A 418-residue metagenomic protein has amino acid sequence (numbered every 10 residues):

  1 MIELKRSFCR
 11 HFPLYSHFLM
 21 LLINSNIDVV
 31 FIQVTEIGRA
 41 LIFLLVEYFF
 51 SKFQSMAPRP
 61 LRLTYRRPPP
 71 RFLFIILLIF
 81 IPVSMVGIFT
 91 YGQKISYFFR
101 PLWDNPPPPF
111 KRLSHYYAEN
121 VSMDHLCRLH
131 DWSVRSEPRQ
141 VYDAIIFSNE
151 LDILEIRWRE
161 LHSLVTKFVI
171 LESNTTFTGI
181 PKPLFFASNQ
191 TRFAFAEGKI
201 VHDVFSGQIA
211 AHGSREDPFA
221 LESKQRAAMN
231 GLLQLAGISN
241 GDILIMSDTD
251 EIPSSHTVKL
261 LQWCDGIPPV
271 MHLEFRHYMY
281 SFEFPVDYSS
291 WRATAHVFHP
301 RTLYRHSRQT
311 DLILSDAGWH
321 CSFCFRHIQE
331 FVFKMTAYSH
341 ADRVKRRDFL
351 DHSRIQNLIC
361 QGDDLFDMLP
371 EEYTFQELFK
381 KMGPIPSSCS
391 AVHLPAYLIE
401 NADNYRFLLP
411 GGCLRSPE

Functional and structural regions predicted by a protein language model:
E3-L4, F8, D28-V141, K380-E418: Juxtamembrane luminal stem/stalk of type II transmembrane Golgi/ER carbohydrate-processing enzymes
L61-Y65, I313-E418: C-terminal accessory extensions appended to soluble enzyme cores
P138, Y142-R159, S163, S173-T175: Active-site beta-to-alpha loop of glycosyltransferases that engages the nucleotide-sugar donor
Q140-Y142, K167, I243: Structural motif
R157-K167, L171-T175, P183-A187, R192: Short, acidic, metal-binding catalytic loop of nucleotide-sugar glycosyltransferases
T176-D242: Active-site-proximal specificity loops/subdomain of glycosyltransferases
N240-I252: Short beta-strand-to-loop acidic/aromatic patch adjacent to the donor-nucleotide binding site
E251-D351, I355-Q356: Conserved catalytic core of nucleotide-sugar-dependent glycosyltransferases
